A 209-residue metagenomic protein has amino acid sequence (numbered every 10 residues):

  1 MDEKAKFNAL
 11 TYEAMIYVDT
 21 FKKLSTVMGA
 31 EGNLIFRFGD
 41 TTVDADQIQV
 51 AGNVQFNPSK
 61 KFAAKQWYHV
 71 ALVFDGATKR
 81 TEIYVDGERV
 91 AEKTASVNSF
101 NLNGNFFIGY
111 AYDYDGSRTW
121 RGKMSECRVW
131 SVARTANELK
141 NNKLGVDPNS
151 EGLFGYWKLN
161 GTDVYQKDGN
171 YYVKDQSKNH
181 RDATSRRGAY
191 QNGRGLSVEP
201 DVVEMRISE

Functional and structural regions predicted by a protein language model:
M1-L10, V54-K61, Y112, N142-P148: Short surface loop/edge beta-strand patches of beta-sandwich-type extracellular domains that form ligand-contact sites
M1-Q47, A77-Y84, D115, S131-L139 (+1 more regions): Extracellular glycan-recognition modules
A14, V70, M124-V129, D175: Extracellular beta-strand elements of beta-rich domains used for carbohydrate recognition/degradation or cell-matrix
D44-D46, K93-K123, P148-F154: Flexible glycan-contacting loops in extracellular carbohydrate-active proteins
D46-H69, Y114: Short, aromatic/His-centered strand-loop micro-motif at the edge of beta-sheets
K65-F74, I83, R128: Short tryptophan-centered beta-strand motifs in secreted/extracellular beta-sheet-rich domains of glycan-recognition
A91, K140-E209: Extracytoplasmic low-complexity segments
